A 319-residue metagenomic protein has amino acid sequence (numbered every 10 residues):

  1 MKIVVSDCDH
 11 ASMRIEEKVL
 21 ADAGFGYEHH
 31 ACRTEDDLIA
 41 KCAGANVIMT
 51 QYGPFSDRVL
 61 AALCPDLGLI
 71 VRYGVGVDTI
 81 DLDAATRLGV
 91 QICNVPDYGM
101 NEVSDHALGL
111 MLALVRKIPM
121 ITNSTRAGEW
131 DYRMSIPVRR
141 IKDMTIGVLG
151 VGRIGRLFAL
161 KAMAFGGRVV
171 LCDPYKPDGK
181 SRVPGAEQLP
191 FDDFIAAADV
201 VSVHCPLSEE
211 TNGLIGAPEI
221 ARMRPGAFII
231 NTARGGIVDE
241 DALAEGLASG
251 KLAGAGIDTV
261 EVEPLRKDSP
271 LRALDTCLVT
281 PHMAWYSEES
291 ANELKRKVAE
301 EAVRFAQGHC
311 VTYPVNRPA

Functional and structural regions predicted by a protein language model:
M1-C93, A196, G216-P218: An N-terminal-biased, well-structured beta-alpha scaffold segment characteristic of Rossmann-like dinucleotide-binding
H30-A31, Y73-G74, V90-N101, D192 (+2 more regions): Short beta->alpha connector loops at strand-helix junctions that form conserved, small/polar/Pro-enriched
N46-V47, L69, V200, F228 (+2 more regions): Short, Asp-centered acidic motifs that coordinate Mg2+ and/or phosphate in catalytic or ligand-binding sites
G53-L60, P174-P270: Rossmann-like adenosine-cofactor binding region
L67, K142-T145, A217, G226: Phosphate-coordination loops involved in phosphoryl transfer and adenosine-cofactor binding
L88, I92, G226-A319: Rossmann-like dinucleotide-binding domain for NAD(H)/NADP(H)
L88, P96-T145, L157-L160: Phosphate-binding beta-alpha-beta segment of Rossmann-like dinucleotide-binding domains, i.e., the NAD(P)
V151-G152: Glycine-rich Rossmann-fold phosphate-binding loop(s) that bind the pyrophosphate of adenine dinucleotide cofactors
